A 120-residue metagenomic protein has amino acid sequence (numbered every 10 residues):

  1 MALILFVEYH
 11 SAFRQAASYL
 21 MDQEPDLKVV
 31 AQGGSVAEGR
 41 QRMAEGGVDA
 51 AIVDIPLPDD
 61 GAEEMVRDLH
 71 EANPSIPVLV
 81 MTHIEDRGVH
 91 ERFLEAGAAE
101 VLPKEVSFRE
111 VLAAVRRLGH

Functional and structural regions predicted by a protein language model:
A2-A12, A17-M21, A51: Conserved acidic segment of CheY-like receiver
A12, S35, I84-G88: Negatively charged, flexible loop motifs adjacent to catalytic sites in prokaryotic signal transduction proteins
Q32-A50: Acidic, metal-coordinating helix/loop segments flanking the phosphotransfer/catalytic sites of two-component signaling
A44-G46, L69-S75, A96: Conserved phosphotransfer cores of two-component systems
I52-L69: Conserved phosphotransfer microenvironments
E64, E85-E100: Alpha4 helix (beta4-alpha4-beta5 surface) of REC/receiver domains from two-component response regulators
G88, V106-R116: C-terminal output helix
